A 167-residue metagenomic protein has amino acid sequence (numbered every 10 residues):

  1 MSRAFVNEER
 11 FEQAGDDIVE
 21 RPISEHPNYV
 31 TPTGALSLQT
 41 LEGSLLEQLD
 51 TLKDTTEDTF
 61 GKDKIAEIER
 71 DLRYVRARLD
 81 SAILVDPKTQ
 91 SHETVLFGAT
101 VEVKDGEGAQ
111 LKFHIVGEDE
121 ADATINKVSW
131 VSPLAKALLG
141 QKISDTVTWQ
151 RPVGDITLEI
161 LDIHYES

Functional and structural regions predicted by a protein language model:
M1-R78: Helix-rich terminal scaffold detector
E8, D162-S167: Short, charged, intrinsically disordered terminal tails
D58-A66, R73-R76, E107-Q110, E120-A123 (+1 more regions): A broad, low-specificity signal for short, low-complexity segments enriched in glycine/proline and polar/charged
D80-Q90: Active-site phosphate-binding and catalytic loops of NTP-dependent enzymes
T89-V153: Non-DNA-binding regulatory cores of transcription-related proteins, predominantly C-terminal effector-binding
I115, I160-D162: Conserved hydrophobic positions within beta-strands
I156: Short glycine/proline-centered loop/turn elements that form peptide/ligand docking sites
